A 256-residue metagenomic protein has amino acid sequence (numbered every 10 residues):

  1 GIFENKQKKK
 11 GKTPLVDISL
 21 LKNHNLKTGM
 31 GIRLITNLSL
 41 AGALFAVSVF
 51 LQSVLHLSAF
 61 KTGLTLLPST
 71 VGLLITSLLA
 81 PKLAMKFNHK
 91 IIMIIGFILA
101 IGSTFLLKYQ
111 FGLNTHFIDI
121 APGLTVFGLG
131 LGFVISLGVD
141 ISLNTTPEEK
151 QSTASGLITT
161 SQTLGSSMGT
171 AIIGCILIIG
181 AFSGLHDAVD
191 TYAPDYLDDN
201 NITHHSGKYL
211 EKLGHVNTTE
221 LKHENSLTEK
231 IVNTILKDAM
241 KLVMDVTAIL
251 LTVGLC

Functional and structural regions predicted by a protein language model:
G1-K8: C-terminal membrane-cytosol helix-exit motif in multi-pass small-molecule transporters
I2, F105-Y109, C175, I179 (+2 more regions): Membrane-embedded alpha-helical segments of multi-pass transporters/permeases
K10-T153: Transmembrane core module of solute transporters
R33, N37-L40, T159-S166, D238: Membrane-embedded alpha-helical bundles that form the substrate/pore pathway in multi-pass transport systems
F45, V253-G254: Alpha-helical transmembrane segments
I120-D199: Small-residue-rich alpha-helical segments with characteristic i,i+4
T163-V253: Hydrophobic transmembrane architecture of multi-pass small-molecule transporters
